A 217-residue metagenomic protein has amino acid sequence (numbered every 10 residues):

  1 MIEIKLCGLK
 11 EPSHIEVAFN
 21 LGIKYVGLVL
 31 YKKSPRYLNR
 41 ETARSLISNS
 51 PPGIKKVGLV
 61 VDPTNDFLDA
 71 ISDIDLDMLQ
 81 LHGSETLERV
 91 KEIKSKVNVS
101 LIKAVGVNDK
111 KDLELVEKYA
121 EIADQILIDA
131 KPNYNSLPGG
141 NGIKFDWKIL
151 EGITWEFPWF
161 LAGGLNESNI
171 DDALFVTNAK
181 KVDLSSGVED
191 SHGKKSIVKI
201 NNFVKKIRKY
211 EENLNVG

Functional and structural regions predicted by a protein language model:
M1-K181, S186-G217: Conserved N-terminal beta1-alpha1 strand-loop-helix module at the mouth
